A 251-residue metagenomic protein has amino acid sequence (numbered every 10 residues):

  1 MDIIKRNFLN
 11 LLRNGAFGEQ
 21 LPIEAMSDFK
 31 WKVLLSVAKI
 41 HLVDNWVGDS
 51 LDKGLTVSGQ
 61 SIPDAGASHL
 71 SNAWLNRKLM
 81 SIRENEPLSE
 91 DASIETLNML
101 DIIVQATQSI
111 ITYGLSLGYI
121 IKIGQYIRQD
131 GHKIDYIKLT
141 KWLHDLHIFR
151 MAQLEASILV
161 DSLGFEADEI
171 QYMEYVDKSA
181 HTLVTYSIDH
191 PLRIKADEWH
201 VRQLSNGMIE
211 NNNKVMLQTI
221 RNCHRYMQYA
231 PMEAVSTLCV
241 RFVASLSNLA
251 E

Functional and structural regions predicted by a protein language model:
M1-E251: Conserved NTP-donor binding/palm subdomain of two-metal-ion nucleotidyltransferases/polymerases, i.e., the charged
